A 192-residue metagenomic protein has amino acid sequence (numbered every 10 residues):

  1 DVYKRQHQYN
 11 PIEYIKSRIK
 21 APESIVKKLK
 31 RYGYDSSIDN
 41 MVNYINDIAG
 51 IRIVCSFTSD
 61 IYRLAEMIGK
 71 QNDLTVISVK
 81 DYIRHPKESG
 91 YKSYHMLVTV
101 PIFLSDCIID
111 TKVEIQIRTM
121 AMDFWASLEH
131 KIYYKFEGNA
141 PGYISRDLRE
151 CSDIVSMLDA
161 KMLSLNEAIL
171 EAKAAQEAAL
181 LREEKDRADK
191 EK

Functional and structural regions predicted by a protein language model:
V2-Y3: Short, small-residue-biased leader/transition segments that mark boundaries at the very start of proteins
Q8-A49: A glycine-rich, hydrophobic loop/mini-helix early in the fold
P11, I15, S37-D39, K80-R84 (+3 more regions): Residue-level detector of functional hotspots within protein domains
R18-K28, C55-D60, Y94-P101, L181-E191: Short, charged low-complexity intrinsically disordered segments located at boundaries of structured domains
R31, D35, K70, L74 (+2 more regions): A structural signal for alpha-helix termini and helix-coil/disorder junctions
V42, C55-S164: Long beta-strand-rich cores associated with HINT superfamily self-processing modules
G50-V54: Short aromatic/hydrophobic contact patches that present stacked aromatics for nucleic-acid/ligand binding
S164-K192: Intrinsically disordered, low-complexity acidic/polar and Pro/Ser/Thr-rich regulatory regions that often function as
